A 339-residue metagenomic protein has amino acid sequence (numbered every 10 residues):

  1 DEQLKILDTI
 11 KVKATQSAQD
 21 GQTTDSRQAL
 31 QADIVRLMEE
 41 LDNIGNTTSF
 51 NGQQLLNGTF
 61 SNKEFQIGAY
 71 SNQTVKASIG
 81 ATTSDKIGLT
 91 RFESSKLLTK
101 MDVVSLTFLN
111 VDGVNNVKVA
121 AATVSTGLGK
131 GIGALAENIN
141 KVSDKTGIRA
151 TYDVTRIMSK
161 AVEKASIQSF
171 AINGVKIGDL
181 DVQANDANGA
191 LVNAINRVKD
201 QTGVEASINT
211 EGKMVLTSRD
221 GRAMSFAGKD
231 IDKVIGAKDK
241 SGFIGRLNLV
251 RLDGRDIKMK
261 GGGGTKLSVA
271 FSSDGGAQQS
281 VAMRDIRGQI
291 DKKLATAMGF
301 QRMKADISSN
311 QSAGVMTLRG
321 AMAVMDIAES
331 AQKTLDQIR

Functional and structural regions predicted by a protein language model:
D1-R339: Amphipathic alpha-helical coiled-coil/heptad-repeat segments
